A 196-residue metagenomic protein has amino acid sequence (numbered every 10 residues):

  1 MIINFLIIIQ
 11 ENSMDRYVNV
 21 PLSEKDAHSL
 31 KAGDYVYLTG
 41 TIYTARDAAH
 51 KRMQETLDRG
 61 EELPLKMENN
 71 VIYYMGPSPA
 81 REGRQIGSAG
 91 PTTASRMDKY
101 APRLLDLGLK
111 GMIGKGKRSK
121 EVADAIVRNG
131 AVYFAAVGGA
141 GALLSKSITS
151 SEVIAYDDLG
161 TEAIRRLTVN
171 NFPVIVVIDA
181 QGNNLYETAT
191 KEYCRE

Functional and structural regions predicted by a protein language model:
M1-S13: Short, Lys/Arg-enriched N-terminal segments with co-localized hydrophobic residues within the first ~10-30 amino acids
M14-L22: Short, structured beta-strand/loop micro-motifs enriched in basic residues and often containing a Trp
T44-A45, A49-F172: Feature captures the catalytic cores and cofactor-binding loops of soluble hydro-lyases/lyases that act on carboxylate
Y100-A101, V177-E196: Active-site/ligand-binding-proximal alpha/beta "capping" segment
